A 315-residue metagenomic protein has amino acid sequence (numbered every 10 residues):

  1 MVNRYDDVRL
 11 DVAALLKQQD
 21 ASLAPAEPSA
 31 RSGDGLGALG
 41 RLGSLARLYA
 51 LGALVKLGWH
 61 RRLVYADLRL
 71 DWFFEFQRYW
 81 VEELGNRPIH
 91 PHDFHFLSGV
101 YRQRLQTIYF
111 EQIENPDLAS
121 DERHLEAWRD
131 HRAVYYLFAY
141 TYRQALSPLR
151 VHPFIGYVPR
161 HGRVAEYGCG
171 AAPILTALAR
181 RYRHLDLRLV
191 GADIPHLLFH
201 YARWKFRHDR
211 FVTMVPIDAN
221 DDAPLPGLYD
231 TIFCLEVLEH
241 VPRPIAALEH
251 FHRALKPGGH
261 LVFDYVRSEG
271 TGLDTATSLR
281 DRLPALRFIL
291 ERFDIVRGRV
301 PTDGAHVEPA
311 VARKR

Functional and structural regions predicted by a protein language model:
V2-G227, D264-Y265, T271-V311: Conserved N-terminal segment of class I S-adenosyl-L-methionine
F233: A conserved beta-strand element that flanks and buttresses the S-adenosyl-L-methionine
E236-H240: Short catalytic micro-motifs in class I SAM-dependent methyltransferases
R243: Serine-hydrolase catalytic-loop signature spanning alpha/beta hydrolases and amidase-signature enzymes
A246-P257: A short glycine-rich, Lys/Arg-flanked "PGG" loop and its adjoining helix->strand segment in the class I
G258-V266: Conserved beta-strand signature within the Rossmann-like core of class I S-adenosyl-L-methionine
R313-R315: C-terminal beta-strand of the catalytic ATP-binding
